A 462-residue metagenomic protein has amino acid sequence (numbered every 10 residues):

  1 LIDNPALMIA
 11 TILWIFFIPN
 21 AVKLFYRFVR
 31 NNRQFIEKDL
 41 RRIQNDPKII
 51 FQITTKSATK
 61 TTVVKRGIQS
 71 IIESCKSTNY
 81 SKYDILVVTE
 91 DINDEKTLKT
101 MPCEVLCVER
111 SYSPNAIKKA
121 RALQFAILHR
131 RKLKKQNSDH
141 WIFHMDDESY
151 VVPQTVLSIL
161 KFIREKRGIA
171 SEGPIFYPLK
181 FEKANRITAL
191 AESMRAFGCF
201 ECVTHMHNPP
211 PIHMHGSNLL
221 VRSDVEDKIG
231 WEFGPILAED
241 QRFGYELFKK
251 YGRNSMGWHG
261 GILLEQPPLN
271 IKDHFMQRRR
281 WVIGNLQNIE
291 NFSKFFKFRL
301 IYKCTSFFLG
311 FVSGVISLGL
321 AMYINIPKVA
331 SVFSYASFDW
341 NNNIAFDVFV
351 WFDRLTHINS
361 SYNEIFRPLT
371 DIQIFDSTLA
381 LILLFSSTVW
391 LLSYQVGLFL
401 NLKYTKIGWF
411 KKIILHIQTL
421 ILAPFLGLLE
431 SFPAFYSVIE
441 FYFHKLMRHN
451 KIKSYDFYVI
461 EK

Functional and structural regions predicted by a protein language model:
W14-K48, K294, F298-L300, V332-K462: Juxtamembrane C-terminal module of membrane proteins
G67-K82: Short, acidic, metal-binding catalytic loop of nucleotide-sugar glycosyltransferases
V88-T97, R110-P114, S149-Y150: A conserved acidic beta->alpha catalytic loop
R110, N115-K132, S158-L237, F275-E290: Long helical/loop segments within the catalytic core of UDP-sugar-dependent glycosyltransferases, especially the large
I142: Short aromatic/hydrophobic "clamp" motif used to bind/position activated sugar donors
M145-F162: Acidic donor-binding/catalytic loop of UDP-sugar-dependent glycosyltransferases, especially processive GT2
L220, L237-A238, N254-P267: Conserved active-site beta-strand element of glycosyltransferases/polysaccharide synthases
V225-I229, P235-G257: A short, conserved alpha-helix in the catalytic core of glycosyltransferases
